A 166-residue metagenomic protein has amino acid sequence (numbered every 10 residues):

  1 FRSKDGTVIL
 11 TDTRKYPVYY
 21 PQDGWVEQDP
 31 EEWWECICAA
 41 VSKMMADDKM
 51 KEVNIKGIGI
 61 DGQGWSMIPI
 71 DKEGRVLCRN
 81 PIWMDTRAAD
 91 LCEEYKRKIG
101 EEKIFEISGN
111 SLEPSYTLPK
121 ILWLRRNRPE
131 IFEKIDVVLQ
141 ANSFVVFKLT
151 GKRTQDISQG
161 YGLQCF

Functional and structural regions predicted by a protein language model:
F1-C78, E106, K134: N-terminal glycine/serine-rich phosphate-binding loop of ATP-dependent small-molecule kinases, especially carbohydrate
D5, I70-E73, T86, K103-F166: Gly/Ser/Thr-rich active-site cleft segment
Y20-G24, L91-E94, C165-F166: Short, charged, surface-exposed secondary-structure boundary motifs
W34-C38, S42, A89, E93 (+1 more regions): Generic alpha-helical structural signal
K72-V76, E94, I99, K103: Hydrophobic or amphipathic alpha-helical targeting/insertion segments
P81, D85-K98: Short alpha-helix plus adjacent loop in nuclease-associated cores
